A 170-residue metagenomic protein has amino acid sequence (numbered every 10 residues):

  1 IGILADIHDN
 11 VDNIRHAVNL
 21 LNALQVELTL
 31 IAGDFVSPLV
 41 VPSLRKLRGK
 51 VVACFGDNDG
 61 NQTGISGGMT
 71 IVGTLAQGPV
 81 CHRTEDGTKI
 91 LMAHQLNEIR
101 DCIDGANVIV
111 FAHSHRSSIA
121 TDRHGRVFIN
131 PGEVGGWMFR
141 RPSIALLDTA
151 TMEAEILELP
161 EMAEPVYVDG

Functional and structural regions predicted by a protein language model:
I1, L28, T88-I90, V108: Structural motif
I1-G49, G60-S66, T70-I71, Q77 (+2 more regions): N-terminal active-site segment of His-dependent metallophosphoesterases
A5-H8, G33-F35, G56-D59, Q95-N97 (+2 more regions): Active-site metal-binding loops of divalent metal-dependent hydrolases
D9, N13, V26, V40 (+5 more regions): Generic hydrophobic/packing signal
E27, K46, F55, Q77 (+2 more regions): Juxtamembrane helix-loop transition sites at the ends of transmembrane segments in multi-pass membrane proteins
P42-S43, L47-G105: Active-site neighborhood of divalent metal-dependent phosphoester bond hydrolases
V52, K89, Q95-L159, E164-P165: Conserved beta-sheet core of the metallophosphoesterase superfamily
